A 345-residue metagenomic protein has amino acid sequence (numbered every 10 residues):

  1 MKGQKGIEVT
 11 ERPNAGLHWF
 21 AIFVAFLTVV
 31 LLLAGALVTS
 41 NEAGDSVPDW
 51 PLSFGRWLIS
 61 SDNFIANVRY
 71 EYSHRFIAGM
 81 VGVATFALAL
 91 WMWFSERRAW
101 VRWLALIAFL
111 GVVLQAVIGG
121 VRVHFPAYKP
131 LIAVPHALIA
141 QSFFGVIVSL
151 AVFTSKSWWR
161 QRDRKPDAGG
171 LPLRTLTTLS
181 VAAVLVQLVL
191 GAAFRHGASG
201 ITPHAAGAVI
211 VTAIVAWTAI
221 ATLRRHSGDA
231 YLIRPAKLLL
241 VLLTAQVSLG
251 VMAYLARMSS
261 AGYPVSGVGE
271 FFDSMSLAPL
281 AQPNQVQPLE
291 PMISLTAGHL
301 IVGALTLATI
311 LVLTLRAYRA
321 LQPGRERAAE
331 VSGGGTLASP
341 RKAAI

Functional and structural regions predicted by a protein language model:
K2-I345: Polytopic transmembrane helical bundles with strong interfacial aromatic enrichment
